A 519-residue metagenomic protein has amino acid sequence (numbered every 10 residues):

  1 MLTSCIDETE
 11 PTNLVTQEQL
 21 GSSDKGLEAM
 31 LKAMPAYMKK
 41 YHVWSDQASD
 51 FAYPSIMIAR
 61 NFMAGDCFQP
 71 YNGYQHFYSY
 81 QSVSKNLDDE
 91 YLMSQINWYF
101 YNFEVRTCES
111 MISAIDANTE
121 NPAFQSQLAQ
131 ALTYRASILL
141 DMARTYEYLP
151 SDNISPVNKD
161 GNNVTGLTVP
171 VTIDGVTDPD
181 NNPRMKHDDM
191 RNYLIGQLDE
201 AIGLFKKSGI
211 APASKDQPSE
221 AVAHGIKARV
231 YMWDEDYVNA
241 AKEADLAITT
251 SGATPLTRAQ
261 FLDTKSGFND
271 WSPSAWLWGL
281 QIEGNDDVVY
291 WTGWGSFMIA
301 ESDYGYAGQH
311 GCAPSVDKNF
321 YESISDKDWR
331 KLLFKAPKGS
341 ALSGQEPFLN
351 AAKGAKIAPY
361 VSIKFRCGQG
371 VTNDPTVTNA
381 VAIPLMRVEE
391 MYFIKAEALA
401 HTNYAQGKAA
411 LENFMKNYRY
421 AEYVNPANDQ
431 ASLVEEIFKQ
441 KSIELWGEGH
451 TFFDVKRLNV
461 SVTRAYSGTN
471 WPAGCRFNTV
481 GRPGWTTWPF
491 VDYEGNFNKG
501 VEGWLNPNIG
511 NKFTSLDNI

Functional and structural regions predicted by a protein language model:
C5-A59, M298, D303, G308-P314 (+5 more regions): Membrane-proximal, proline-rich intrinsically disordered regions
V15-G21, Y53-M57, Y146-T165, K207-W294 (+1 more regions): Short, surface-exposed recognition loops and adjoining beta-strand edges that mediate ligand/DNA contacts, enriched
N72-E147, M185, G203-F205, I210 (+2 more regions): Conserved, well-structured interaction surfaces
V105-C108, R191, L198, A244 (+3 more regions): Inward-facing hydrophobic residues that define packing positions of alpha-helical scaffold repeats
R191, Y237, Y404-A405: TPR-repeat structural position
I324-M386: Flexible, polar/acidic helix-loop-strand segments at domain edges
